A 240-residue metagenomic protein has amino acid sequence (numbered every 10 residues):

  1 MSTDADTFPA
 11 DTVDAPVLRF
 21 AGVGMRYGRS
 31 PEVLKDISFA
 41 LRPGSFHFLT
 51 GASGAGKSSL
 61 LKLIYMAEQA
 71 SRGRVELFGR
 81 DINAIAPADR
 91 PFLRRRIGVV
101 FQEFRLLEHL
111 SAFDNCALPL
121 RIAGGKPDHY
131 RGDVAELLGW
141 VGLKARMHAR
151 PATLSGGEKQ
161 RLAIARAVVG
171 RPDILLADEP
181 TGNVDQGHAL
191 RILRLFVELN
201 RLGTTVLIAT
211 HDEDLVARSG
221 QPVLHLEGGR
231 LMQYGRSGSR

Functional and structural regions predicted by a protein language model:
G28, I82-G98, L199-R201: ABC ATPase NBD coupling module
Y65: Helix-to-loop junction immediately C-terminal to a conserved catalytic motif
G73-D81: Conserved ABC transporter NBD signature motif
L110-L118: Short coil-to-helix segment of the ABC ATPase nucleotide-binding domain corresponding to the Q-loop/switch region
A149, G170, L202: Conserved signature/switch motifs of ABC ATPase nucleotide-binding domains
R150-L154, E158: Conserved ABC ATPase signature
L175-D178: Catalytic Walker B motif of ABC-type/P-loop ATPase nucleotide-binding domains
